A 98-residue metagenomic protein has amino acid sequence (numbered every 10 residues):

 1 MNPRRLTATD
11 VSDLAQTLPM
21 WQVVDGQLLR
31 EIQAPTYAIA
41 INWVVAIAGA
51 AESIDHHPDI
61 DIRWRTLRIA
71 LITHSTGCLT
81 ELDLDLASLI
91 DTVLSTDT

Functional and structural regions predicted by a protein language model:
M1-T98: Long, contiguous binding/interaction regions
